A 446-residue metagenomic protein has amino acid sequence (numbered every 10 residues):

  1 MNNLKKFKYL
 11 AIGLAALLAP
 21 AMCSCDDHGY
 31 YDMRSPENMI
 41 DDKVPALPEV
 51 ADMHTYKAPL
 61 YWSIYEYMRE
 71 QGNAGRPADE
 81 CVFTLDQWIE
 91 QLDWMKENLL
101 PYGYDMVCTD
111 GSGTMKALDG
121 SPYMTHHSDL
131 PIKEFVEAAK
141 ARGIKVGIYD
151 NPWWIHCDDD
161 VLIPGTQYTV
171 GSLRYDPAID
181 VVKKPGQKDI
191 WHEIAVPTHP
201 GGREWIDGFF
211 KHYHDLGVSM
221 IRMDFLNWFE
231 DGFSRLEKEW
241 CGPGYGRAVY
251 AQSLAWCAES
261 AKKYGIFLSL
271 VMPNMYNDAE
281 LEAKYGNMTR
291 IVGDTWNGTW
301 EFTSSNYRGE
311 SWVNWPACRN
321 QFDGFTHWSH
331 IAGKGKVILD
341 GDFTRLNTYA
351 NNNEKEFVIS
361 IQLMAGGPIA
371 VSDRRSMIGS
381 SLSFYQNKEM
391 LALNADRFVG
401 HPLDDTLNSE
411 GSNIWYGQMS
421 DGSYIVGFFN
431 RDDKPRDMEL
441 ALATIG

Functional and structural regions predicted by a protein language model:
N2-A11: Bacterial N-terminal signal peptides that target proteins for export
A11-A21: Bacterial N-terminal signal peptides
P20-V44: Bacterial Sec-dependent N-terminal signal peptides
D41-V50, E90-M95, D129-K133, E204-F209 (+2 more regions): Alpha-helical scaffolding within the catalytic cores of extracellular/periplasmic polymer-degrading hydrolases
V50-T55, K96-P101, E137-A141, H214: Acidic (Asp/Glu)-rich catalytic clusters
K57-S63, A258-G446: Active-site-proximal substrate-binding groove within the catalytic cores of carbohydrate-active enzymes
P59-I132: N-terminal carbohydrate-binding/catalytic regions of secreted carbohydrate-active enzymes
M106-G341: Aromatic- and carboxylate-enriched substrate-binding clefts and catalytic-loop regions of carbohydrate-active enzymes
